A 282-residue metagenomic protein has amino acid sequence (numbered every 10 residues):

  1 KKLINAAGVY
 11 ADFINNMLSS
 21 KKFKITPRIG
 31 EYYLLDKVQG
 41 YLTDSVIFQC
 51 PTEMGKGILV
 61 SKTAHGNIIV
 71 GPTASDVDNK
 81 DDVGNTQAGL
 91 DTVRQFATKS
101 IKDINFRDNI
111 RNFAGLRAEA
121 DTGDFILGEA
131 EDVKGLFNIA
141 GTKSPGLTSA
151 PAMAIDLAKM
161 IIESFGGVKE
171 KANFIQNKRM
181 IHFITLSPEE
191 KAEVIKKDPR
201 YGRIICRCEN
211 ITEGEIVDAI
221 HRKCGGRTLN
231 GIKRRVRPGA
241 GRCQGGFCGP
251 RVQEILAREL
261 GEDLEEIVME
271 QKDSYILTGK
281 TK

Functional and structural regions predicted by a protein language model:
K1-G71, S75-G84, I104: Flavin-dependent oxidoreductases
F13, M17, M160, S164 (+1 more regions): Active-site catalytic microenvironments for nucleophilic, acid-base chemistry
K22-F23, I104-D108, L229, E262-M269: Short, surface-exposed acidic
P51, G55, A64-H65, D76-I204 (+3 more regions): C-terminal catalytic lobe of FAD-dependent flavoproteins
D81, T212-K223, G246-L264: Iron-sulfur (Fe-S) cluster-binding segments and ferredoxin-like electron-carrier domains, especially [2Fe-2S]
C206-C208, C243, C248: Short cysteine clusters
G261-K282: Low-complexity, small/polar and acidic-rich linker and loop segments
